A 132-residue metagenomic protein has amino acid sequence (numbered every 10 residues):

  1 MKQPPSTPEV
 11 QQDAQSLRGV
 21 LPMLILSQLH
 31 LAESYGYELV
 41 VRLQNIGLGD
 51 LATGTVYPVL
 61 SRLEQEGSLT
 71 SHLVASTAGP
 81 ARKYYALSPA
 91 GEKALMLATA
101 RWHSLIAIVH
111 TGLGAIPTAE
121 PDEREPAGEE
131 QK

Functional and structural regions predicted by a protein language model:
M1-D13, T70, M96-K132: C-terminal regulatory/oligomerization modules of transcriptional regulators
D13-Y57: N-terminal helix-turn-helix DNA-binding core of bacterial DNA-binding proteins
V41, P89, S104-A107: Generic recognition of well-ordered alpha-helical segments within structured catalytic/regulatory domains
Y57-E64: Short, hydrophobic-biased segments on the C-terminal half of alpha helices that form "recognition helices"
G67: Glycine-centered, phosphate/nucleic-acid-interacting loop/turn motifs that mediate DNA/RNA or nucleotide
L73-A75: Short, low-complexity Ser/Thr-rich regulatory SLiMs
T77, A81-T99: Basic, amphipathic "hinge/linker" alpha-helix immediately C-terminal to the N-terminal HTH DNA-binding motif
